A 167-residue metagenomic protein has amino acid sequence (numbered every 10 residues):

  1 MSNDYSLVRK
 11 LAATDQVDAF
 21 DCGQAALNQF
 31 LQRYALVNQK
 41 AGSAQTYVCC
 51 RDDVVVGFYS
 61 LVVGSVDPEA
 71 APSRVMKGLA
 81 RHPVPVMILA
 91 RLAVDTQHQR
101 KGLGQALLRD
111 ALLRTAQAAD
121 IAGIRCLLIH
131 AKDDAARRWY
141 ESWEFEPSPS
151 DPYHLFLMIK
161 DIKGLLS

Functional and structural regions predicted by a protein language model:
M1-V37, A41: Short amphipathic alpha-helix that is part of the acyltransferase structural core
G42-V63, A70: Conserved beta-hairpin
C50-G57, S65, H82, H98 (+4 more regions): Short Lys/Arg-rich amphipathic alpha-helical segments
F58-R91: Conserved acyl-donor/pantetheine-binding loop and adjacent beta-alpha core of acyl/acetyltransferases and related
A90-R100: A short, internal acetyl-CoA/4′-phosphopantetheine-binding micro-motif in the GNAT/acyltransferase core
R100-R114: Conserved acetyl-CoA-binding loop-helix of GNAT-fold acetyltransferases
L108, D133-A136, P152-I159: Short glycine/proline-centered loop/turn elements that form peptide/ligand docking sites
A116, A122-G123, H130-S150: Conserved active-site alpha-helix within GNAT-family acetyltransferase domains
